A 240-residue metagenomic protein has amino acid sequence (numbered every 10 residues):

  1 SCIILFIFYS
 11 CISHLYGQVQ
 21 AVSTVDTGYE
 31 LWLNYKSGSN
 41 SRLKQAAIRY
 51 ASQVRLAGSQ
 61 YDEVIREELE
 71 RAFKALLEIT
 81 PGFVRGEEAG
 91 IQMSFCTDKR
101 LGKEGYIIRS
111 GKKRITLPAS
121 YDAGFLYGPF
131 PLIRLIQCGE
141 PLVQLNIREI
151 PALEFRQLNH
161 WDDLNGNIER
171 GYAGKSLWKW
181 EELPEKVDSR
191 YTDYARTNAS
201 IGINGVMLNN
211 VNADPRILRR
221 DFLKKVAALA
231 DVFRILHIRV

Functional and structural regions predicted by a protein language model:
S1-A21: Bacterial Sec-dependent N-terminal signal peptides
H14, Y35-G38, L164, E181-L183: Enriched - but not universal
G17-A123, C138-R148: Acidic, contiguous N-terminal accessory segments
S59-E68, A72, K99-V240: Feature activates predominantly on carbohydrate-active enzymes
